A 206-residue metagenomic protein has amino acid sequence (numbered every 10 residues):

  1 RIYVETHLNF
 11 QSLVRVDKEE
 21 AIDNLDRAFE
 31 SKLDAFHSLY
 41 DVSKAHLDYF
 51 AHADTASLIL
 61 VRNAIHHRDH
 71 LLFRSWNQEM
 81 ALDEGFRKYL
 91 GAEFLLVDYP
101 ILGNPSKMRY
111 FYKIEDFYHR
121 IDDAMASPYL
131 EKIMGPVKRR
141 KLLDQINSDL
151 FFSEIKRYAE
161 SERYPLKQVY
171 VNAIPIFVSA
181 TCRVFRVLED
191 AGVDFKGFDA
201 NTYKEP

Functional and structural regions predicted by a protein language model:
R1-D26, Y49-P206: Acidic, Ser/Thr/Gly/Pro-rich intrinsically disordered interaction regions
T6-N9, D34-V42: Amphipathic, well-ordered alpha-helical segments in soluble domains
I22-D26, L33, Y40: Extended alpha-helical scaffolds
E30-H37, L60: A structural signal for well-ordered alpha-helical segments within the folded catalytic domains of diverse enzymes
Y40-H52: Short, solvent-exposed, charged loop/turn and helix-capping segments that join or cap alpha-helices on peripheral
